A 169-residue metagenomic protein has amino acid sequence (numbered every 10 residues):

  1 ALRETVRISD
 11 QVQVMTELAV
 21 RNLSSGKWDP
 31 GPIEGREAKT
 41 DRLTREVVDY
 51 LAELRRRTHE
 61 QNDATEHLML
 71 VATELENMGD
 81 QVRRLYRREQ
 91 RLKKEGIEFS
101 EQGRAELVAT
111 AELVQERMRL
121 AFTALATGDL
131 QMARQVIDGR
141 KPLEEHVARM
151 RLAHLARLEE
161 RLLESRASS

Functional and structural regions predicted by a protein language model:
A1-S169: Cytosolic, long alpha-helical scaffolding segments
